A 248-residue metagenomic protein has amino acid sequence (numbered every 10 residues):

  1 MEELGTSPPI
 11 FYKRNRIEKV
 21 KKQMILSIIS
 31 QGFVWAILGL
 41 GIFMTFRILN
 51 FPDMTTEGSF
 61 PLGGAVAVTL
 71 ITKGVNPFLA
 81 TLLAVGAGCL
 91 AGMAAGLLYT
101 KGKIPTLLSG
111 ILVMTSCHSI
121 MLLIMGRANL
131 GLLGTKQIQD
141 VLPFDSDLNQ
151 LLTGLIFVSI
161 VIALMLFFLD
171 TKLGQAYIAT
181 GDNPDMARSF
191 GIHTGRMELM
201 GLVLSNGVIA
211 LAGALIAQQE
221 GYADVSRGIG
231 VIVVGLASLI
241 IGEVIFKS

Functional and structural regions predicted by a protein language model:
M24-N76, T81, L98-K101, E243-K247: Single transmembrane alpha-helix segments in multi-pass membrane proteins
I28-I29, F33, G58, F78-G86 (+5 more regions): Hydrophobic alpha-helical transmembrane segments
F33-G41, G58-L62, L90-M93, S159 (+2 more regions): Hydrophobic alpha-helical segments embedded in the membrane of multi-pass proteins
I42, V75-T115: Alpha-helical transmembrane segments within multi-pass membrane transporters and channels
M44, T69, M93, L97-K101 (+3 more regions): Membrane-interface helix caps of multi-pass small-molecule transporters
R47-G63, L98-L112, A176, M200 (+1 more regions): Short, non-helical or kinked segments that cap or interrupt transmembrane helices
T106, G110-D170, M200, G221-V225: Transmembrane helix-bundle core of multi-pass membrane transporters and related energy-transducing complexes
D147-D224, A237: Helix-loop-helix "hairpin" substructures at the membrane interface of multi-pass membrane proteins
